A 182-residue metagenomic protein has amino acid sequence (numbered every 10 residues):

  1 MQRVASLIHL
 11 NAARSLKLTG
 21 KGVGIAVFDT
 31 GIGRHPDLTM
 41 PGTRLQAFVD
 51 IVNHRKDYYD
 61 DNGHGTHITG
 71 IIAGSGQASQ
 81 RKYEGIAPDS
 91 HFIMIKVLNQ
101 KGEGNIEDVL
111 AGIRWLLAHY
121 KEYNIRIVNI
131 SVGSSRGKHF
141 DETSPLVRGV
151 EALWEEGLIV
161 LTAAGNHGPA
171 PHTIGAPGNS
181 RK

Functional and structural regions predicted by a protein language model:
M1-R14, M40: Autoinhibitory propeptides
Q2, P36-M40, R81-Y83, H139-E142 (+1 more regions): Short acidic, glycine/serine/threonine-rich loops at helix termini
A12-S15, R81-K82, G149-V150, H172-I174: Generic recognition of flexible, low-complexity loop/linker segments
R14-V27, I32-A47, R55-E107, K121-R126 (+2 more regions): Subtilisin-like serine protease catalytic core
S75, V97-R181: Substrate-binding/access-modulating region of protease and related hydrolase catalytic domains
